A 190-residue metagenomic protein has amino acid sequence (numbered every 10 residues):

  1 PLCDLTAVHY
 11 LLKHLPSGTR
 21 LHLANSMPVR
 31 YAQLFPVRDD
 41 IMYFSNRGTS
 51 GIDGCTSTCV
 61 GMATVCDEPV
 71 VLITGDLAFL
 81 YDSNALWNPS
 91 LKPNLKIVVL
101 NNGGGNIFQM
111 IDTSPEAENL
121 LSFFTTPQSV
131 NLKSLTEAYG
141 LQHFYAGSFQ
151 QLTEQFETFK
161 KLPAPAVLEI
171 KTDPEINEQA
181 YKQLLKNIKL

Functional and structural regions predicted by a protein language model:
P1-G48: Cofactor-pocket helix-loop regions in the catalytic cores of large enzyme subunits
L34-L190: Thiamine diphosphate
